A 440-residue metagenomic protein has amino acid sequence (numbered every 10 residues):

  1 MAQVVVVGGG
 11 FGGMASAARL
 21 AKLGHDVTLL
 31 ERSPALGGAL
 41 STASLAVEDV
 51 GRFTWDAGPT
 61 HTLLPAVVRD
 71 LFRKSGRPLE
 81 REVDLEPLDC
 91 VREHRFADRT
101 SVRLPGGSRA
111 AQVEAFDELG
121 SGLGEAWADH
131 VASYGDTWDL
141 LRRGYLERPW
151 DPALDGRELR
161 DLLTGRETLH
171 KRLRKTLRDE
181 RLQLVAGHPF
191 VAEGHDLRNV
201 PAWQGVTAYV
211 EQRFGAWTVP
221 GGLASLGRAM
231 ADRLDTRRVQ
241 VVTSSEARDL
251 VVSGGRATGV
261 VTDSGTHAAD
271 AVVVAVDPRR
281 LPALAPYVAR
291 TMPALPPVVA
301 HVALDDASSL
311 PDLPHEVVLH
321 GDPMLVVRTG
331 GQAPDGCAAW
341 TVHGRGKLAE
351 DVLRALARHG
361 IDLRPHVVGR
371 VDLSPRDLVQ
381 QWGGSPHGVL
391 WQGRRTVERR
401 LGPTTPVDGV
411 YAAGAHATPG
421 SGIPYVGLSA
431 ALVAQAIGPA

Functional and structural regions predicted by a protein language model:
A2-D139: N-terminal glycine-rich phosphate/pyrophosphate-binding loop and immediately adjacent elements
P59, A415-G438: A conserved FAD-binding loop/helix module that cradles the flavin
A97-S101, P105-P201: Rossmann-like flavin
G120-A126, A307-S308, R345-V379: Flavin-binding catalytic cores
R181-E193, D362-P419: A glycine-rich dinucleotide-binding beta-alpha-beta segment and adjacent secondary-structure elements that constitute
Q183-R213, W217, T405-D408: Active-site-adjacent "gating/activation" loops or surface patches in catalytic cores
V206-D263: Helical element adjacent to the flavin cofactor pocket in flavoenzyme catalytic cores
R248-A338: Mid-domain catalytic core of redox enzymes that form a hydrophobic substrate pocket/lid adjacent to a catalytic redox
